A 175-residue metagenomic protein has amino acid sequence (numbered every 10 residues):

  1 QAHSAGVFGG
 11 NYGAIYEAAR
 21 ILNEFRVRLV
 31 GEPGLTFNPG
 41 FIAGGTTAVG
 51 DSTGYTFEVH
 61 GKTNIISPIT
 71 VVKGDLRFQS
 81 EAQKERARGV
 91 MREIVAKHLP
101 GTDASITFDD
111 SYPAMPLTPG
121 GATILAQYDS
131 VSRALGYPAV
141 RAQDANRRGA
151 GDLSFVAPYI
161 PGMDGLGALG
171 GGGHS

Functional and structural regions predicted by a protein language model:
Q1-S175: Metal-dependent amide/peptide-bond hydrolase catalytic core, centered on the "pita-bread" metallohydrolase fold
